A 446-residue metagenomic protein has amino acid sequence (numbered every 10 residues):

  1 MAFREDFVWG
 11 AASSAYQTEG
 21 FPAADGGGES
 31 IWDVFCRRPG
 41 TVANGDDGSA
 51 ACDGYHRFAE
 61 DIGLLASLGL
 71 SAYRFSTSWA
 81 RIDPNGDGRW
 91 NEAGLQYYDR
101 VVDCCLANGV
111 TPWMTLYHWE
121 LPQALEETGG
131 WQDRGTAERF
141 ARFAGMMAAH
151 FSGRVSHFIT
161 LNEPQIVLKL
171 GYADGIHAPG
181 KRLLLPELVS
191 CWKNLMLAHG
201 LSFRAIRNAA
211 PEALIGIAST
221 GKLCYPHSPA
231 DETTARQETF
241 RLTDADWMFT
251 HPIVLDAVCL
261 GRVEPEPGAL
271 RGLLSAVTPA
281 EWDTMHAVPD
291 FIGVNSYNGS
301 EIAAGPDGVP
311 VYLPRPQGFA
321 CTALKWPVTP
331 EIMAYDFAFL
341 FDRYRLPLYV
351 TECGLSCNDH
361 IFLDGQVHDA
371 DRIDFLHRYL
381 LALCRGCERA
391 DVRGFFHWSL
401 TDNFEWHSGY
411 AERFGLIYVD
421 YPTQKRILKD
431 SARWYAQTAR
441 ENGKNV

Functional and structural regions predicted by a protein language model:
M1-V42, A66, N85-D87, L95-V446: Active-site region of glycoside hydrolase catalytic domains
D6-V8, Y55, A72: A common structural microfeature
A43-R57, W131-R134: Active-site mouth loops of central-metabolism enzymes
G54-G63, P84, G94: Internal amphipathic alpha-helical repeat/solenoid segments
R57-S78, A287-I292: Catalytic domains of carbohydrate-active enzymes, especially glycoside hydrolases
T77-W90: Glycine-rich, proline-tolerant flexible connector loops at the mouths of alpha/beta enzymes
